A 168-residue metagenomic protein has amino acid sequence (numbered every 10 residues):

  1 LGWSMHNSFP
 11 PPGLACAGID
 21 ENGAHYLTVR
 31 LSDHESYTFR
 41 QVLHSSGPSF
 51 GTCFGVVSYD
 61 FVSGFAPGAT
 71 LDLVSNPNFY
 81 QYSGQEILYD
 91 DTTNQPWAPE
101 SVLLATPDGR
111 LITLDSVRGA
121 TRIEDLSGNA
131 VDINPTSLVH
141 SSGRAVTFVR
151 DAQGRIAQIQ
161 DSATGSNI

Functional and structural regions predicted by a protein language model:
L1, G165-I168: Short, intrinsically disordered, charge-balanced linker/junction segments flanking boundaries in proteins
L1-A130: Long, intrinsically disordered, low-complexity, charged/polar and glycine-rich segments
M5, G18-D20, V149, I159 (+1 more regions): Intrinsically disordered, low-complexity peptide-like regions
L103-L104, L138, S162: Extracellular glycan-recognition/adhesion modules and their associated mucin-like linkers
I112-V117, A130-H140, A145-Q158, N167-I168: Aromatic-rich beta-strand edge motifs centered on tyrosine
